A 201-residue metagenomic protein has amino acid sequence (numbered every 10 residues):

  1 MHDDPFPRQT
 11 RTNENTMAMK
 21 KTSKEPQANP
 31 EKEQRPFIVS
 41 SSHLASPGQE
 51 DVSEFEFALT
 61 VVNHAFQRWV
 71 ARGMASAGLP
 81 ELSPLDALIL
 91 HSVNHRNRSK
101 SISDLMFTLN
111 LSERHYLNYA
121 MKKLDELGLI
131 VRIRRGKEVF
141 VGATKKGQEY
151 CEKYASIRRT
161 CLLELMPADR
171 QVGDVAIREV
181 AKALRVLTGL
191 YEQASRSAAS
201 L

Functional and structural regions predicted by a protein language model:
H2-P80: N-terminal leader segment of winged-helix/HTH proteins
A58, L88-S92, E149: Pre-recognition alpha-helix immediately N-terminal to the DNA-recognition helix within helix-turn-helix or winged-helix
A71-S112: N-terminal helix-turn-helix DNA-binding core of bacterial DNA-binding proteins
Y116-L117: Helix-turn-helix DNA-binding helix
M121-K122: Short, hydrophobic-biased segments on the C-terminal half of alpha helices that form "recognition helices"
G128: Glycine-centered, phosphate/nucleic-acid-interacting loop/turn motifs that mediate DNA/RNA or nucleotide
I133-F140, K145-K146: Short, Lys/Arg-rich nucleic-acid/phosphate-binding segment
S156-L201: Terminal interaction helix/tail motif
